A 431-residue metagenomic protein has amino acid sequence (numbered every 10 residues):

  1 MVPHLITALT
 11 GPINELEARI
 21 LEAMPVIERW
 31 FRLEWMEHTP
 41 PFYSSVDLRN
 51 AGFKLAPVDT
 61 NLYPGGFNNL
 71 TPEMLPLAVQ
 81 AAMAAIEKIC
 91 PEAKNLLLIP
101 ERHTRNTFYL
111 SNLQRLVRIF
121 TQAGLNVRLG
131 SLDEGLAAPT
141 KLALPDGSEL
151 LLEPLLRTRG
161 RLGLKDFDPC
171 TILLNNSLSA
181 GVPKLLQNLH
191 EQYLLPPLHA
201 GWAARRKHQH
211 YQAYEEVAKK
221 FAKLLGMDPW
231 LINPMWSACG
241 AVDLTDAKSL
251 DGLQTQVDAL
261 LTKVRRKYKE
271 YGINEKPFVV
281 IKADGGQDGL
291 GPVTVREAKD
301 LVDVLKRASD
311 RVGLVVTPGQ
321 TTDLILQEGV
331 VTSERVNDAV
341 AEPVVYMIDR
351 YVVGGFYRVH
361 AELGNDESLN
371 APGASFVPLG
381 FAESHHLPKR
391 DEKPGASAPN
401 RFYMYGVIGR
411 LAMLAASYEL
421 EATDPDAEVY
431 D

Functional and structural regions predicted by a protein language model:
M1-D431: Preference for protein termini
